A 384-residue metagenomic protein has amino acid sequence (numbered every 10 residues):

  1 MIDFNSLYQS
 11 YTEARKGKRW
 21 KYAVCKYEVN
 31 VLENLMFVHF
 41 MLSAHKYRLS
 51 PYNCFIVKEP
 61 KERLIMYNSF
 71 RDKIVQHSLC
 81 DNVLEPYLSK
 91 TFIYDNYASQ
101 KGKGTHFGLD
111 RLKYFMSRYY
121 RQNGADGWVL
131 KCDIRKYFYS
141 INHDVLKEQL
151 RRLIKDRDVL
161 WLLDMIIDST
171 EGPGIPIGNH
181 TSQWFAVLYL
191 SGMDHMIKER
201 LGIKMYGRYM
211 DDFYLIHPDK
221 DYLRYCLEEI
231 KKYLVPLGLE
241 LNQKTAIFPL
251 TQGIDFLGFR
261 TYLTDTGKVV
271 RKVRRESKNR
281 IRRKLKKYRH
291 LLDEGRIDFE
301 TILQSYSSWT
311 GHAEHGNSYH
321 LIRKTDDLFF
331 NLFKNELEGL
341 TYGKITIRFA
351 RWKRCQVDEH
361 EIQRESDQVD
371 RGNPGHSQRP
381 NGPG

Functional and structural regions predicted by a protein language model:
M1-W128, I134-I175: Conserved pre-catalytic core of RNA-dependent polymerases
M41, D110-M210, Y214-K231, N242-K244 (+3 more regions): Conserved polymerase palm-domain catalytic core
N68, H77, S169, D221-Y225 (+1 more regions): Right-hand nucleic-acid polymerase module
S69-I74, H180-W184, R351: Short, conserved micro-motifs enriched in small and acidic residues
H77, D81, E85, V187-G192 (+2 more regions): Short, residue-level hotspots on alpha-helical faces of the histone-fold and other alpha-helical interaction modules
A98-F107, Y214-H217, P249-G253: Beta-rich nucleic-acid/ligand-interaction surfaces
H180, I345-Q363: Short basic/aromatic active-site micro-motif
I345-T346, E365-G384: Short, polar N-cap/turn motifs at the start of nucleic acid-interacting alpha helices
